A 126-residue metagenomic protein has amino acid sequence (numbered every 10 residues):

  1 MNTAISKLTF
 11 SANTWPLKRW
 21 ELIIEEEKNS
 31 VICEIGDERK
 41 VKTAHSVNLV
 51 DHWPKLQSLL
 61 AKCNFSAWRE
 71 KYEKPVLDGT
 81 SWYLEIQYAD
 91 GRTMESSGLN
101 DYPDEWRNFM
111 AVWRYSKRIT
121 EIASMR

Functional and structural regions predicted by a protein language model:
M1-T14, R39, T43-D51, K55-L60 (+1 more regions): Short, well-ordered, aromatic-rich surface patches in folded extracellular/luminal domains
E21-K42: Short, flexible N-terminal segments of the mature chain
